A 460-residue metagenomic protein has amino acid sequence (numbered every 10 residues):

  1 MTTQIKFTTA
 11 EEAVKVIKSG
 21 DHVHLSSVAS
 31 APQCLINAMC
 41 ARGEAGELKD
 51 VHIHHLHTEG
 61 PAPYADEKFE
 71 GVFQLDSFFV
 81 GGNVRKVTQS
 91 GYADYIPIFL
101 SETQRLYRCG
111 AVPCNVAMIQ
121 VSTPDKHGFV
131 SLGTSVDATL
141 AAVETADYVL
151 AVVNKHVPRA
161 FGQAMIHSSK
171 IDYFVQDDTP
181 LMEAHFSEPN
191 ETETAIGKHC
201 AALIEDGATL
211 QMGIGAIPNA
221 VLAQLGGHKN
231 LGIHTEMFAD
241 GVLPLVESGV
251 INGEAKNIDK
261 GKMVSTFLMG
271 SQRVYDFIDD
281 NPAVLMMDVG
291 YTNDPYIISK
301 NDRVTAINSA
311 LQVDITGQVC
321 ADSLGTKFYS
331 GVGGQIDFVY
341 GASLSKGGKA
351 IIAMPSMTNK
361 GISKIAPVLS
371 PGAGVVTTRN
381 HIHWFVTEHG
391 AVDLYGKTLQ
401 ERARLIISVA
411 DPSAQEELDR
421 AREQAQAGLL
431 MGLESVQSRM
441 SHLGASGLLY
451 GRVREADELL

Functional and structural regions predicted by a protein language model:
M1-Q415: Conserved alpha/beta enzyme-core scaffold
G317, S413-L460: Mature, solvent-exposed C-terminal subdomains and processed small-chain segments of exported/organellar
